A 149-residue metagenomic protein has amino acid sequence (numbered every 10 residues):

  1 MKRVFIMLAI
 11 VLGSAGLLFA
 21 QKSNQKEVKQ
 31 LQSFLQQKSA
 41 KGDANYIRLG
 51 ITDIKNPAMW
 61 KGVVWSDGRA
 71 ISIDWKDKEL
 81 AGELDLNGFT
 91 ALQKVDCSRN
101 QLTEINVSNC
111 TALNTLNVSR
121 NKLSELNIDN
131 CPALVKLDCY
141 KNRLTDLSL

Functional and structural regions predicted by a protein language model:
K2-K94, T111, P132: N-terminal capping/linker segments that flank leucine-rich repeat
W65, T145-L149: Short intrinsically disordered, low-complexity coil segments enriched in acidic
S72, E83, A91-D96, E104 (+4 more regions): Conserved LRR concave beta-strand detector
K78, N100, V118-N121, C139-N142: Consensus "Asn ladder" position of solenoid repeat domains
R99, N109, N130: Residues on the solvent-exposed faces and adjacent turns of beta-rich solenoids used to engage binding targets
